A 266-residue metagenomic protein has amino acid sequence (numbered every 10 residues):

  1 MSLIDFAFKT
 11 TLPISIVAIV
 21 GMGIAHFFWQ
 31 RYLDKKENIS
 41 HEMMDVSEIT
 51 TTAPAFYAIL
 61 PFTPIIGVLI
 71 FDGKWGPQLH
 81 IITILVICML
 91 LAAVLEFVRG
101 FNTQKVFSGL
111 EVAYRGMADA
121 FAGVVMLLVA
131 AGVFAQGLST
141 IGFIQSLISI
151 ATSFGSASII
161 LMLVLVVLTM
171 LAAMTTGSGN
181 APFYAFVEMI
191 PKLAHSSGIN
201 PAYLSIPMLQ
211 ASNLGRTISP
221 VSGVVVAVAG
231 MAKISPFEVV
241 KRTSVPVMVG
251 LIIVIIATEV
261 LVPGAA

Functional and structural regions predicted by a protein language model:
M1, S146-L147, N180-L193, S222-A232: Re-entrant/interfacial helical elements at transmembrane boundaries that shape and gate the permeation pathway
M1-D5, G73-Q78, G137-S153, A265-A266: Membrane-interface helix termini and inter-helical loops of multi-pass transporters
S2-T10, S15-I16, V20, I159-A172 (+1 more regions): Alpha-helical transmembrane segments of multi-pass membrane proteins
F8-V112, M231, P263-A266: Long, contiguous bundles of hydrophobic transmembrane helices that form the permeation core of multi-pass
L12, A55, I59, I82 (+6 more regions): Hydrophobic alpha-helical transmembrane segments
M117, V228-V249: Interfacial loop-to-transmembrane junctions
A122-G123, Q136-G142, A172-A185, N213-S222: Short helix-coil transition sites and intra-membrane helix breaks within transmembrane domains of multi-pass
L127-A131, T152-K192, S196-S197, M208-L209 (+1 more regions): Hydrophobic alpha-helical transmembrane segments of multi-pass integral membrane proteins, predominantly secondary
